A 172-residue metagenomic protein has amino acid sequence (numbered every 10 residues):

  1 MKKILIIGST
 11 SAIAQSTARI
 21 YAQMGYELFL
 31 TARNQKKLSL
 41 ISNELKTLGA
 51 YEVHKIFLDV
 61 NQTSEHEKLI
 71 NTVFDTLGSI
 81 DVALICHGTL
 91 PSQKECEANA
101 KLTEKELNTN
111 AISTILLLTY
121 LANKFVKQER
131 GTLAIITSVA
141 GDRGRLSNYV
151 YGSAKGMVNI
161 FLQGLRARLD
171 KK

Functional and structural regions predicted by a protein language model:
T10-A12: Conserved glycine-rich cofactor-binding loop
M24-I41: Conserved glycine-rich Rossmann-like NAD(P)H-binding loop of the short-chain dehydrogenase/reductase
T47-S64: Rossmann-fold cofactor-recognition segment
G88-E104, S147: Conserved mid-core segment of classical short-chain dehydrogenase/reductases
L118, A154, V158: Active-site helix of classical SDR
S138: Residue(s) in the substrate-gating loop at a strand-loop-helix junction that position the organic substrate next
G144-G152, G164: Active-site loop-to-helix junction immediately N-terminal to the catalytic Tyr of the SDR YXXXK motif in Rossmann-fold
